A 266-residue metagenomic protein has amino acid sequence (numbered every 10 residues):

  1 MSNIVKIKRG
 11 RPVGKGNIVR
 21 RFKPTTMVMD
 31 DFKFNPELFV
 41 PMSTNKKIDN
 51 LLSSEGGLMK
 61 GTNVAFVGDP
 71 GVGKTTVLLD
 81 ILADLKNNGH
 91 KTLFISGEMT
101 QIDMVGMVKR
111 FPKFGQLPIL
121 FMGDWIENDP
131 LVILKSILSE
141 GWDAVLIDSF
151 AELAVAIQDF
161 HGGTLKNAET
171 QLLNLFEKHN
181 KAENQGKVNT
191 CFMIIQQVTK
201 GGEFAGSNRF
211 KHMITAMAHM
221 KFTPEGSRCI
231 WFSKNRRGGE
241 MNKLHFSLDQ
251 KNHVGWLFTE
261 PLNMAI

Functional and structural regions predicted by a protein language model:
S2-F114: The Walker A/P-loop phosphate-binding site
R20-T26, D31-F32, L138-E140, A144 (+5 more regions): Short, flexible loop motifs at catalytic/binding sites
M59-K60, N88, S139-G141, K187-N189: Short loop/turn elements that form and flank the Walker-type P-loop nucleotide-binding site in RecA-like NTPase cores
D69, N88-N174, E260, M264: Conserved inter-motif catalytic segment of the P-loop NTP-binding fold
V72, I126-E127, V198-G201: Short beta->alpha connector loops
I81, I133, G206-R209: A short acidic, amphipathic alpha-helical/loop segment
I81-D84, Q171-Q185: Catalytic-core regions built around general acid/base machinery
E177-I266: Phosphate-binding/switch region of NTP-binding enzymes
